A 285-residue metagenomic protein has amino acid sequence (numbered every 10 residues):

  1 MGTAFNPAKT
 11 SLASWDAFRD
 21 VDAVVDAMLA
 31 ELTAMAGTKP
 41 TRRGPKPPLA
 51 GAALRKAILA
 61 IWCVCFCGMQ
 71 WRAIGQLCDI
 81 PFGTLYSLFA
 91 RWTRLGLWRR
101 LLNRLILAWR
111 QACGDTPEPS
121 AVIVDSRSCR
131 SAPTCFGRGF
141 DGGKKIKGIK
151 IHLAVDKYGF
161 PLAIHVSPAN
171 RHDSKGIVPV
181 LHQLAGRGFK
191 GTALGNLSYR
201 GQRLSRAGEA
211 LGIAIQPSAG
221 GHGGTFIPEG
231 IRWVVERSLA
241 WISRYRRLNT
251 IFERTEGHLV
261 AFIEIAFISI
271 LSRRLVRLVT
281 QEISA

Functional and structural regions predicted by a protein language model:
M1-A285: Short alpha-helical elements
